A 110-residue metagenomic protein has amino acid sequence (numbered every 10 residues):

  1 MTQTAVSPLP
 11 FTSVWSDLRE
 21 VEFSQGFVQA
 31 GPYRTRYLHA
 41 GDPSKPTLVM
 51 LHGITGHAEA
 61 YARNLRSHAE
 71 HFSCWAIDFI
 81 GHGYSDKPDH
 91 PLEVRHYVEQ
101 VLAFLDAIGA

Functional and structural regions predicted by a protein language model:
M1-F27: An N-terminal hydrophobic leader/cap segment in hydrolases
L9-F11, V49, S85-K87: A short, structure-level motif marking secondary-structure boundaries and short turns
T12-S16, R66, L102, D106: Solvent-exposed, non-membrane alpha-helical residues enriched in polar/charged side chains
V21, V28-A30, A40-D42, S67 (+1 more regions): Generic structural signal for beta-strand residues in well-ordered domains
F23-S24, A60-R63, S67, H96-A103: Alpha-helical elements of Rossmann-like donor-binding domains used by nucleotide-donor carbohydrate transfer enzymes
G26, I54, H90, V94: Aromatic-acidic/polar surface patches that form glycan- and anion
G31-P32, L38, F79-A110: Active-site loop/oxyanion-hole signature of alpha/beta-hydrolase fold enzymes
Y33, L38-Y84: Conserved HGGG/HGGXW glycine-rich cap/lid loop of the alpha/beta-hydrolase fold
